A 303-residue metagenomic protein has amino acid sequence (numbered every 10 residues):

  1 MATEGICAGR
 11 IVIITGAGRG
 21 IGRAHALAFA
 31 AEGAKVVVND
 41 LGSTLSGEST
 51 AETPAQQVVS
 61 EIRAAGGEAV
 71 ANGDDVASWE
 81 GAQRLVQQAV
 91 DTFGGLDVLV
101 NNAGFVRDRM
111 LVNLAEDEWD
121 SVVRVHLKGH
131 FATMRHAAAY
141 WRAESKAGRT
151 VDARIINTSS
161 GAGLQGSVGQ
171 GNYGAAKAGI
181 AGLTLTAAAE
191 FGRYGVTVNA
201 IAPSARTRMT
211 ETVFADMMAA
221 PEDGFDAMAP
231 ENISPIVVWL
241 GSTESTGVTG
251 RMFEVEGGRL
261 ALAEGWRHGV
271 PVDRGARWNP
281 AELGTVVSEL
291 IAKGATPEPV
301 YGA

Functional and structural regions predicted by a protein language model:
E4-V38: Canonical Rossmann dinucleotide-binding motif of NAD(H)/NADP(H)-dependent dehydrogenases/reductases, specifically
C7, A65-E68, Q88-N101, R107 (+1 more regions): A glycine-rich helix->loop->beta "capping" turn within Rossmann-like NAD(P)(H)-dependent oxidoreductase domains
T53-Q56, G73-R84, E116: The beta1-alpha1 cofactor-binding region of Rossmann-like NAD(H)/NADP(H)-dependent oxidoreductases
I62, M110-L111, A115-V123: Substrate-binding pocket helix/loop in short-chain dehydrogenase/reductase
M134, A176, T184: Active-site helix of classical SDR
S160: Residue(s) in the substrate-gating loop at a strand-loop-helix junction that position the organic substrate next
A200, A220-A303: C-terminal helical subdomain
